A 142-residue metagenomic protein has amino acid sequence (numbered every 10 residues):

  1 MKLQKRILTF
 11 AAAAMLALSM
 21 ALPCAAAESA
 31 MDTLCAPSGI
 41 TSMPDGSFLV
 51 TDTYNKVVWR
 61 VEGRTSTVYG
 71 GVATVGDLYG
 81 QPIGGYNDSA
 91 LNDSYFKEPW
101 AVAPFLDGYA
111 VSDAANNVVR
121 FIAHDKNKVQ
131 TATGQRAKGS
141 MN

Functional and structural regions predicted by a protein language model:
M1-A11: Bacterial N-terminal signal peptides that target proteins for export
A17-A25: C-terminal segment of classical bacterial N-terminal signal peptides
A27-G39, T65-E98, N127-N142: Gly/Pro-rich loop segments of beta-rich domains
S42-D45, P104-D107: Residue-level detector of Asp-centered blade-edge/turn motifs that repeat once per structural unit in beta-propeller
V50-Y54, V111-A115: Conserved beta-strand positions in repeat-built beta-propeller and related beta-rich domains
K56-R60, N117-F121: A short loop-to-beta-strand structural motif that recurs across blades of beta-propeller domains
A114-N117, G134-Q135: Surface loops at the rim/top face of extracytoplasmic beta-rich domains
